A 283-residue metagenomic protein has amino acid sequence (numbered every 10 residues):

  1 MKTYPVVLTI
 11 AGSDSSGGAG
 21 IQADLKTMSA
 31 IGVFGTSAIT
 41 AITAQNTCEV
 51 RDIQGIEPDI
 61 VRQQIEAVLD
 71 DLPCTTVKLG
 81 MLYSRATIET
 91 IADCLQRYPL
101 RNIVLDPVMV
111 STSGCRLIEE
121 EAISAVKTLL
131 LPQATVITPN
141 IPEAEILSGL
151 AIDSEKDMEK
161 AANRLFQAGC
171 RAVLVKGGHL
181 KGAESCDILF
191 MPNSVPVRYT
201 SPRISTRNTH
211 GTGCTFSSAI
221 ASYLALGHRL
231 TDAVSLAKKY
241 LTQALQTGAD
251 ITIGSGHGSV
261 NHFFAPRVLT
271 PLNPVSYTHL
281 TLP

Functional and structural regions predicted by a protein language model:
K2-T3, T9, G20, A183-Y199: Acidic-glycine-rich active-site phosphate/pyrophosphate-binding loop
K2-T9, S29-T112, R116, F263-P266: Conserved N-terminal subdomain of the carbohydrate kinase-like
I10-S16, V197-H210: Short pre-catalytic strand/loop immediately N-terminal to key active-site residues, enriched for Gly-Thr
T27, E145-I146, T206-L230: Short, small-residue alpha-helix embedded
I31-T36, V197, Y223-A237: Phosphate-handling active-site elements
E120-P196: Conserved phosphate/ATP/ADP-binding segment of small-molecule kinases
D232-S276: Phosphate/ribose-recognition catalytic cores of enzymes acting on nucleotide-derived substrates
T278-P283: Conserved small/polar residues in nucleotide/adenosyl-binding loops
